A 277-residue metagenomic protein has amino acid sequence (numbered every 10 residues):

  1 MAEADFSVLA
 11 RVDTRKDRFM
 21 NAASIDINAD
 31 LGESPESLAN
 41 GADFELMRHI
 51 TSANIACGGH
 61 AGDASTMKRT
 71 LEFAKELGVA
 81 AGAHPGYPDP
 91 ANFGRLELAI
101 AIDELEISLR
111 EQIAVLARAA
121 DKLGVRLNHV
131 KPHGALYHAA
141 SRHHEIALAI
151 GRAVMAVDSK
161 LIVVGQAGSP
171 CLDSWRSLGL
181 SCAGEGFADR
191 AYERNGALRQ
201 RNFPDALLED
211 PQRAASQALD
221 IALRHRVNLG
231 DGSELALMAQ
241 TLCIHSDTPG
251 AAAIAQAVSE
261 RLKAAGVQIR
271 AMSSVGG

Functional and structural regions predicted by a protein language model:
D30, H84, V130, I244: Conserved, mostly hydrophobic/aromatic
P35-K68: A short alpha/beta connector and helix-capping loop motif
D43, S52-H60, A91-E106, A140-H144 (+2 more regions): Glycine-rich tight-turn/loop motif centered on a GG-T
F44-R48, T70-G82, D121: Acidic (Asp/Glu)-rich catalytic clusters
D89-L123, H129: Glycine/small-residue-rich loop that forms an oxyanion/phosphate-binding "nest" at active or ligand-binding sites
A120-N128, H225-M238, Q268-V275: Flexible, glycine/charged-enriched surface loops at secondary-structure junctions
L161, A253-G277: C-terminal domain-boundary segment and adjacent tail
G168-R226: Active-site rim beta-loop-alpha module in soluble metabolic enzymes
